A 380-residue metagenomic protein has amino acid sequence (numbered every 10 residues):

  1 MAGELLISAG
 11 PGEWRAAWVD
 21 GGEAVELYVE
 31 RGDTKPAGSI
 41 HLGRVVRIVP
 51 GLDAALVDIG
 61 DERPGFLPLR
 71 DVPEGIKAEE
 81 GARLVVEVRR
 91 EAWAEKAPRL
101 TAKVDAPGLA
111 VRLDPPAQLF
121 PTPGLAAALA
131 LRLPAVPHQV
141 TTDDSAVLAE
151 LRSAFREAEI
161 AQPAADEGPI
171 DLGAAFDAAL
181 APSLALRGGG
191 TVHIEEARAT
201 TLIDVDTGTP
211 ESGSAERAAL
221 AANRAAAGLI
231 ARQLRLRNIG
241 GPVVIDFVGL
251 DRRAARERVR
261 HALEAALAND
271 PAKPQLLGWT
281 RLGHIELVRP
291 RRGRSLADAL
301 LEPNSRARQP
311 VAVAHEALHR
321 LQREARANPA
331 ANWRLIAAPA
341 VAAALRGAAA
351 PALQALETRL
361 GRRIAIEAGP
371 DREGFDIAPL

Functional and structural regions predicted by a protein language model:
M1-S39, V88-A199, I366-L380: Extended, charged alpha/beta regions that create polyanion-binding interfaces
W14, L52-V57: Short aromatic-glycine-enriched beta-strand elements
Y28, R63-P73, A110-L113: A short macromolecule-binding patch
G38-V49: Structural detector for short beta-strands of small beta-barrel domains
D53-A55, P64, A92-A102, A106-A110 (+2 more regions): Conserved glycine-centered short motifs in functionally critical loops
A55-I59, V86-V88: SH3/SH3-like beta-barrel fold
P73-V85: Short nucleic-acid-contacting surface segments enriched for D/E, G, S/T with interspersed K/R
